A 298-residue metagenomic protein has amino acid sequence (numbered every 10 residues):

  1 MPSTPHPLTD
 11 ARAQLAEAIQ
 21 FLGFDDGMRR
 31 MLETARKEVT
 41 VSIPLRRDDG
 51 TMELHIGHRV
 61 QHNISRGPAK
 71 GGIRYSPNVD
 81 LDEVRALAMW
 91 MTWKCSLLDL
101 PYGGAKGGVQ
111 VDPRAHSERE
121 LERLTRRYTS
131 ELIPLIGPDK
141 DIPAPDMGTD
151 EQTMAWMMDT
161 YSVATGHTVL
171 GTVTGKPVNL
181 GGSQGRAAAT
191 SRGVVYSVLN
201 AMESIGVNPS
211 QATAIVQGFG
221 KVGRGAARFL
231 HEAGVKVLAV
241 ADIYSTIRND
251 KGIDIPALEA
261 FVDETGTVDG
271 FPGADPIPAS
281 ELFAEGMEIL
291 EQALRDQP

Functional and structural regions predicted by a protein language model:
P2-S42: Short, Gly/Pro- and small/polar-rich lid/capping loops
P7-L15, F24, M28, D80-E83 (+12 more regions): General structural feature for long, well-ordered alpha-helical segments within catalytic domains of soluble enzymes
L15, I19-D26, A88-C95, T125-K140 (+6 more regions): Structural signal for hydrophobic packing residues in well-ordered secondary-structure cores of soluble enzyme domains
A35-R36, R47, Q61-I64, K106-V109 (+3 more regions): Glycine-rich beta-alpha junction loops
V41-P113: Glycine-rich, N-terminal phosphate-binding loop and its surrounding beta-alpha-beta segment
S76, S96-S210: Glycine/serine-rich phosphate-binding loop and adjoining beta1-alpha1 elements at the start of nucleotide-handling
G182-I289: Glycine-rich phosphate/diphosphate-binding loop of Rossmann-like nucleotide-binding domains
Q292-P298: Rossmann-fold NAD(P)-binding glycine/threonine-rich loop
